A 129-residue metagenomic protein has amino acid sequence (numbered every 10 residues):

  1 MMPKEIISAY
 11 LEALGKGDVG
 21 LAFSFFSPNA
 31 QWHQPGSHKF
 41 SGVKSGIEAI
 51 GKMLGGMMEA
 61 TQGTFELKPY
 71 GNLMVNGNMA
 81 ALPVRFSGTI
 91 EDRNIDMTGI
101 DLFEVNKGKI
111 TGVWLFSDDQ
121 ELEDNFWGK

Functional and structural regions predicted by a protein language model:
M1-P28, G128-K129: Short, low-complexity N-terminal intrinsically disordered segments enriched in polar/charged residues
M2, K52-K129: A beta-strand edge to alpha-helix "cap/lid" segment located at domain peripheries
I7, P35-K39, G88: Residue-level detector of alpha-helix boundaries and kinks
A9-E12, F40, G112: Short, flexible active-site loop motifs that bind/organize anionic cofactors or intermediates
Y10, F25-F26, W32, F86 (+2 more regions): Aromatic side chains
G15, Q34, K44, F86 (+1 more regions): Short glycine/serine/threonine-biased micro-segments
G20-F23, S27-N76: A solvent-exposed, acidic/Ser-Thr-rich amphipathic alpha-helical stretch
